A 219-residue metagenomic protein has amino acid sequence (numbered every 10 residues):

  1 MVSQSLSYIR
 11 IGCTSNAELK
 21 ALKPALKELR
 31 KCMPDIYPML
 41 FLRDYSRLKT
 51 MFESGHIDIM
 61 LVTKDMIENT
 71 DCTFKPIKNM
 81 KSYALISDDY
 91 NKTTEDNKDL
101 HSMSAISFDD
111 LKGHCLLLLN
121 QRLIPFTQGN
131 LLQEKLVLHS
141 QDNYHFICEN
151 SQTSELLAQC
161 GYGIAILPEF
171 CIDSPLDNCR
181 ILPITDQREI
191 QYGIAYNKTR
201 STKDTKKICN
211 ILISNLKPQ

Functional and structural regions predicted by a protein language model:
V2-T50, S201, T205-K206: N-terminal winged-helix
S3, T73-L116, K206: Flexible hinge/capping segments at coil-to-helix
A21, R180-Q219: A late-sequence structural motif
A25-M33, H56, F126-D142: Ligand-binding cleft/hinge of the Venus flytrap
Y37-D44, S140-N150: Short beta-strand-to-loop elements that line the ligand-binding cleft of bilobed periplasmic-binding protein-like
D44-Y45, L61-M66, S87-D88, N150 (+1 more regions): Beta->alpha turn/N-cap motifs
N69-P76, M80, Q152-T199: Beta-alpha-beta core module
S104-F108, K112-H139: Secondary-structure junction motif
